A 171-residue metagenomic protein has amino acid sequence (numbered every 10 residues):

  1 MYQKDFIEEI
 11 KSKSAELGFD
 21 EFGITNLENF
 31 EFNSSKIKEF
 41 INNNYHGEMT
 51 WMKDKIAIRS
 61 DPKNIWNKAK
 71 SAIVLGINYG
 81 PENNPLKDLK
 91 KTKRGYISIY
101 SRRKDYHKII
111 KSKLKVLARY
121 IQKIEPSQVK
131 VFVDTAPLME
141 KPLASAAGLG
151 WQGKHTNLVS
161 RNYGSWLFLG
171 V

Functional and structural regions predicted by a protein language model:
M1-G170: Auxiliary alpha/beta "docking" domains used to position bulky ligands
